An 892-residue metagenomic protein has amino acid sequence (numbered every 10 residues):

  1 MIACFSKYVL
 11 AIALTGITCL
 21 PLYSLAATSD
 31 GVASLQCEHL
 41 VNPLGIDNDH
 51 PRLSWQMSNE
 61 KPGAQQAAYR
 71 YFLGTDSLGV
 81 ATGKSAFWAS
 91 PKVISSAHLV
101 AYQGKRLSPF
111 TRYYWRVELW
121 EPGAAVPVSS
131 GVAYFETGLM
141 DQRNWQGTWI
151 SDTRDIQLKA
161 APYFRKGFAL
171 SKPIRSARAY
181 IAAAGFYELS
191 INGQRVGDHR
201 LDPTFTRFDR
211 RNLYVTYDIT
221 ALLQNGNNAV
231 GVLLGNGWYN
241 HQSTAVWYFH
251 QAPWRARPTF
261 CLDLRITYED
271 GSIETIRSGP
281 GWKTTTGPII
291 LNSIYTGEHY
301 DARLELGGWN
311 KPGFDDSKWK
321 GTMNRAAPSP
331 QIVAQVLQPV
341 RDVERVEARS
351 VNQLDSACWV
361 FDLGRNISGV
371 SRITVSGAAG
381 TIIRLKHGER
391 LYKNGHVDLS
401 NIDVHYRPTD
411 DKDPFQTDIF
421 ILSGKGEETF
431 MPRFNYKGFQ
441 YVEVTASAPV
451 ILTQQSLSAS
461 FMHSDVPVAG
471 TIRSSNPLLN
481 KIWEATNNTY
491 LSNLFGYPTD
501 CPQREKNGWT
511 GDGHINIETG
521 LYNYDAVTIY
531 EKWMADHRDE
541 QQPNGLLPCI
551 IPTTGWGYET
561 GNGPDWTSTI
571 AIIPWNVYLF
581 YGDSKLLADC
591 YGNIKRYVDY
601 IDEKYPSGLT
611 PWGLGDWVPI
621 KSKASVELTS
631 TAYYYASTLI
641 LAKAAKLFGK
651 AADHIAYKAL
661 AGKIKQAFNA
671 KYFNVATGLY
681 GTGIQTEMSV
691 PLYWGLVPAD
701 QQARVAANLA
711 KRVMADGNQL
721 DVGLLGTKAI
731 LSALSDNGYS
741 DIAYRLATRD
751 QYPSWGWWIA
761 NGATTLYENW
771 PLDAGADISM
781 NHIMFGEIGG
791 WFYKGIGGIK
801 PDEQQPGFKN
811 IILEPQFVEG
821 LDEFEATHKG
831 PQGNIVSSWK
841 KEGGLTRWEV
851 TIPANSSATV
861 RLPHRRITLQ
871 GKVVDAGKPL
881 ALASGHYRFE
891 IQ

Functional and structural regions predicted by a protein language model:
M1-G31: Bacterial Sec-dependent N-terminal signal peptides
D30-R112, R116-R504, G511-D512, T528-E531 (+2 more regions): Extracellular/oxidizing-compartment recognition motifs
D155-K159, R178, V196, T204-F208 (+19 more regions): Alpha-helix capping and helix-loop boundary segments enriched in small/acidic/polar residues
F186, R277-T286, Y441, P449-A485 (+8 more regions): Active-site acid/base region of carbohydrate-active enzymes
Q194-P203, R207-D209, K393-K412, V527-K623 (+1 more regions): Helix-terminus loop motifs that line ligand-binding clefts
V230, Y300-D301, E505, N523 (+6 more regions): C-terminal capping/lid segments that line or modulate ligand- or cofactor-binding pockets
A252-D263, E274-W309, G313, V333-E344 (+2 more regions): Non-catalytic C-terminal accessory modules of carbohydrate-active enzymes
